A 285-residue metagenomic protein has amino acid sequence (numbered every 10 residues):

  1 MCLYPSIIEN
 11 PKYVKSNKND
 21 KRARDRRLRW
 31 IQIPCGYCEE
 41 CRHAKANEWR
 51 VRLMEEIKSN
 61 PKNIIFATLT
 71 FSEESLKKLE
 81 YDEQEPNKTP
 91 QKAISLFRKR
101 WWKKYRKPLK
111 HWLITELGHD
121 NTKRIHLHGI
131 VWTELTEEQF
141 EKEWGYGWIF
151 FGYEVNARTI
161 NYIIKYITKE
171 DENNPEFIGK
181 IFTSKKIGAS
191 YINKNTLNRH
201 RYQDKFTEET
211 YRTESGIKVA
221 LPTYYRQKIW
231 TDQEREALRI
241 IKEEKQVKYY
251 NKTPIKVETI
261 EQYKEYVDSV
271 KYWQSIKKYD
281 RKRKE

Functional and structural regions predicted by a protein language model:
M1-K123, T133-E285: Right-hand nucleic-acid polymerase module
